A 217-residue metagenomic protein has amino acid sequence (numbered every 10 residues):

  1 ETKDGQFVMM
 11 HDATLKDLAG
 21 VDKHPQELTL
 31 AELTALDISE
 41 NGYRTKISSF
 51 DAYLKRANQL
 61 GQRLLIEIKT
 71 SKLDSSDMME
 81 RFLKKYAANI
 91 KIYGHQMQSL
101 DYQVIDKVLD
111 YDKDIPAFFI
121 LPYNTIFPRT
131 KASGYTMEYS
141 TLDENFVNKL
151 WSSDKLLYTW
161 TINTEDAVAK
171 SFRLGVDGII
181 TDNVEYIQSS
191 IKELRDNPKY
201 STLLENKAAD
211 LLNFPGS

Functional and structural regions predicted by a protein language model:
E1, H11, I66, T181-D182: Active-site flanking residues adjacent to catalytic metal/cofactor-binding acidic residues
T2, T14, T70-K72, D101-V104 (+4 more regions): Active-site-proximal loop/turn and secondary-structure-junction residues that shape catalytic pockets, frequently
T2-F7, S171: A glycine-centered beta-loop-beta connector
Q6, H11-P116, S153, A209-G216: Metal-dependent phosphodiesterase/phospholipase catalytic core, i.e., the His/Asp/Glu-rich active-site region
Y43-R44, F118-S217: C-terminal active-site rim and adjoining tail of enzyme catalytic domains
